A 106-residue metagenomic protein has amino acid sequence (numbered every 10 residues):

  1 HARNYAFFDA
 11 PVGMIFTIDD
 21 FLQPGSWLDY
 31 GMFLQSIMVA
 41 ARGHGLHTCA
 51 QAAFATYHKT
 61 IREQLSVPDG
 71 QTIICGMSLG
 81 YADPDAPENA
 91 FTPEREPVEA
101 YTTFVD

Functional and structural regions predicted by a protein language model:
H1-D106: Acidic, surface-exposed loops and disordered segments
